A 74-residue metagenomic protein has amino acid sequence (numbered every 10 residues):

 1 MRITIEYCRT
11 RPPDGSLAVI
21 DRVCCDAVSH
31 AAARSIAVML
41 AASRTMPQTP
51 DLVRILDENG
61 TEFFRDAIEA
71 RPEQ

Functional and structural regions predicted by a protein language model:
M1-D21: Short aromatic-glycine-(Arg/Gly/Cys) micro-motifs in beta-strand/loop hairpins
I3-I5, A37, V53-I55: Hydrophobic beta-strand residues in large extracellular and virion-surface proteins
C8-P12, V28-H30, E58: Generic structural motif
G15, S35, R65: Short acidic, gly/pro-rich beta-turn/loop elements at beta-sheet edges and active-site/ligand-binding grooves
R22-V28: Beta-strand-rich interaction surfaces with strong enrichment in secreted/lumenal proteins
V28-M46: A short, charged, amphipathic alpha-helix used as a generic interaction element across diverse proteins
A42-Q74: Short, mixed-charge low-complexity intrinsically disordered segments
